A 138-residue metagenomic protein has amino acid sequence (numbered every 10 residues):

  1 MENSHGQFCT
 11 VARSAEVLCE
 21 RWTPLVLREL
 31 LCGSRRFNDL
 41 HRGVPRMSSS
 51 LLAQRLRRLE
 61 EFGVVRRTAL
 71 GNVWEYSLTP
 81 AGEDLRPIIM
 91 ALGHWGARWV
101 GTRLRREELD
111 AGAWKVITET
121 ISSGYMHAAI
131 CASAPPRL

Functional and structural regions predicted by a protein language model:
F8-S48: N-terminal helix-turn-helix DNA-binding core of bacterial DNA-binding proteins
C19, L70-A91: Basic, amphipathic "hinge/linker" alpha-helix immediately C-terminal to the N-terminal HTH DNA-binding motif
L56-R57: Short, hydrophobic-biased segments on the C-terminal half of alpha helices that form "recognition helices"
G63: Glycine-centered, phosphate/nucleic-acid-interacting loop/turn motifs that mediate DNA/RNA or nucleotide
R67: Short beta-strand "wing" residues that participate in macromolecule-binding interfaces
E83-L138: Acidic, aliphatic-rich amphipathic alpha-helical segments
